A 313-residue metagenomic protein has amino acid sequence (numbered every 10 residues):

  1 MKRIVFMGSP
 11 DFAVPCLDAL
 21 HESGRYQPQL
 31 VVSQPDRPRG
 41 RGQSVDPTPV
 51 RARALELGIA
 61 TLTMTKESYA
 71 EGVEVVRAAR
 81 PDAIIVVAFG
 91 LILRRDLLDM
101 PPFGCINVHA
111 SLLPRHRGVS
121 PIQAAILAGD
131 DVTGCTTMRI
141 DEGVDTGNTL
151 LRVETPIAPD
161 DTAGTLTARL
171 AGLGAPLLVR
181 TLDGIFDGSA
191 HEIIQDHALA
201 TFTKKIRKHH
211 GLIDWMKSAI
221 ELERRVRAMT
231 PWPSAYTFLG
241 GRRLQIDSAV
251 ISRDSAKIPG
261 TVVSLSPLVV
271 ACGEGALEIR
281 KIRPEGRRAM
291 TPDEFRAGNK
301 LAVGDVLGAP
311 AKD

Functional and structural regions predicted by a protein language model:
M1-R41: N-terminal Rossmann-like dinucleotide-binding module
R3-V5, Q29-V31, L57-A79, I84-V86 (+2 more regions): Internal alpha/beta domain cores that form substrate/cofactor-binding pockets in large enzymes and binding proteins
V14, D18-E22, V73-R77, R95 (+1 more regions): Amphipathic, non-transmembrane alpha-helical secondary structure
R37-L57: N-terminal beta-loop-helix "entrance" segment that forms/cooperates in small-molecule cofactor or anionic ligand
A60, D131-V132, R243: Residue-level detector of anion-binding/catalytic polar loops
A83-F202, K208-H209: Donor/substrate-binding cores of folate-linked one-carbon enzymes
H210, M216-D313: An anion-binding loop in the catalytic cleft
